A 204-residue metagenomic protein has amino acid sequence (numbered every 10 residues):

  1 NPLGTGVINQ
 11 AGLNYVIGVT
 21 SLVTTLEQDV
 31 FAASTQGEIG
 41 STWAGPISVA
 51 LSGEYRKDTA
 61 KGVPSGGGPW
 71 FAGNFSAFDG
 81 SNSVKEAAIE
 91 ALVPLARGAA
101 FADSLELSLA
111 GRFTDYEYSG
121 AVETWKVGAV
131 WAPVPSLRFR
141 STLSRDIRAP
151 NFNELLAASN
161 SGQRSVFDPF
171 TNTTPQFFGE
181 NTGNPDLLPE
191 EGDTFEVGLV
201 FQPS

Functional and structural regions predicted by a protein language model:
N1-K85, G98-A100, S144-P189: Surface-exposed, low-complexity loop segments enriched in small/polar and acidic residues
Y15, Y55, Y116-Y118, W125 (+1 more regions): Sequence-level detector for tyrosine residue identity
E27-T35, K85-V93, E123-A129, L137 (+2 more regions): Hydrophobic, lipid-facing positions within transmembrane beta-strands of outer-membrane proteins
Q36-I47, L92-A100, L105-L107, D115 (+2 more regions): Outer-membrane beta-barrel proteins
V49-K57, L105-F113, V127-A129, F139-R145 (+1 more regions): Transmembrane beta-barrel strands of outer-membrane/channel proteins
K61, S119, D193: Active-site-proximal flexible loops/turns
S81-V84, T114-E123: Solvent-exposed loop/turn segments connecting transmembrane beta-strands in outer-membrane beta-barrel proteins
